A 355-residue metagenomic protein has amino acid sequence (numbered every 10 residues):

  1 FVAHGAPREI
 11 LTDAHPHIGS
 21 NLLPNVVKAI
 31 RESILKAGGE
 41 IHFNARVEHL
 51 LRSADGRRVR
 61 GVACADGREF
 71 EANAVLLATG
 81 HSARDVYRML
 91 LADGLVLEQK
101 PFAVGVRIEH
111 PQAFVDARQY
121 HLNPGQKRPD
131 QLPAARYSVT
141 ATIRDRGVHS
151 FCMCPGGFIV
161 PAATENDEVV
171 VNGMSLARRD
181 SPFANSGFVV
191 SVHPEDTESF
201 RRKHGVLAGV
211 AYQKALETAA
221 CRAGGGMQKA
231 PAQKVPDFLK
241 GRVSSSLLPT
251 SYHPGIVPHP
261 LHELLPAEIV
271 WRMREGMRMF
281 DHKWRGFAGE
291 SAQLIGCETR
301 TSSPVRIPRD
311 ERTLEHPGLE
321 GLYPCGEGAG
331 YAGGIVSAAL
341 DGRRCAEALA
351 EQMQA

Functional and structural regions predicted by a protein language model:
F1-A355: Residues forming the flavin
